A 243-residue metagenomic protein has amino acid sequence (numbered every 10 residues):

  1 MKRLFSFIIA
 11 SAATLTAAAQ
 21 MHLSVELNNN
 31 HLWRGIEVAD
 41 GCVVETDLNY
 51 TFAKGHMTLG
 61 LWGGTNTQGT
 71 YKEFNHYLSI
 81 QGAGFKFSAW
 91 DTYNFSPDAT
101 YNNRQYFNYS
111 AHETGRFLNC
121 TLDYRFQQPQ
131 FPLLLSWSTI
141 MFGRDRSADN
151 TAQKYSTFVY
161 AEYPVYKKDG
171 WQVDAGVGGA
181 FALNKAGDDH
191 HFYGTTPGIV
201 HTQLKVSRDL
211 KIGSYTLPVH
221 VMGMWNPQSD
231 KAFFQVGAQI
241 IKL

Functional and structural regions predicted by a protein language model:
M1-H22: Cleavable N-terminal export/targeting peptides
A19-Q20, A53-T58, S88, Q127-L133 (+3 more regions): Short loop/turn motifs that connect adjacent beta-strands in outer-membrane beta-barrel proteins
Q20-T51: Outer-membrane beta-barrel initiation region
V25-H31, H56-T67, F87-F95, N102-Y106 (+3 more regions): Transmembrane beta-strand segments that form the barrel wall of outer-membrane beta-barrel proteins
Y50-F52, I80-G82, D91, Y124-Q128 (+4 more regions): Residue-level signature of outer-membrane beta-barrel architecture
Q68-Y160, D189-P197, Q235: Outer-membrane pore/translocation modules
Q172-K211, H220: Outer membrane beta-barrel transmembrane domains
L204, D230-L243: Outer-membrane beta-barrel "beta-signal"
